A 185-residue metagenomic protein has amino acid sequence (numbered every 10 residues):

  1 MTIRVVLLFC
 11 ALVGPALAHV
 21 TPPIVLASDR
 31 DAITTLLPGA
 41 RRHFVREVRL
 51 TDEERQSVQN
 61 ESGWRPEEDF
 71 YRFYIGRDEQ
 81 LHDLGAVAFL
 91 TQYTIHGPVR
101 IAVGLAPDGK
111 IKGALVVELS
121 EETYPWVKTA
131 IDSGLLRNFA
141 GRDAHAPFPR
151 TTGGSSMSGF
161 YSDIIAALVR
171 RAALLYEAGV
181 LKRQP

Functional and structural regions predicted by a protein language model:
T2, G14-R100, A106-P185: Intrinsically disordered terminal and processing segments
T2-L8: Sec-dependent signal peptide recognition, specifically the positively charged N-region followed immediately by
